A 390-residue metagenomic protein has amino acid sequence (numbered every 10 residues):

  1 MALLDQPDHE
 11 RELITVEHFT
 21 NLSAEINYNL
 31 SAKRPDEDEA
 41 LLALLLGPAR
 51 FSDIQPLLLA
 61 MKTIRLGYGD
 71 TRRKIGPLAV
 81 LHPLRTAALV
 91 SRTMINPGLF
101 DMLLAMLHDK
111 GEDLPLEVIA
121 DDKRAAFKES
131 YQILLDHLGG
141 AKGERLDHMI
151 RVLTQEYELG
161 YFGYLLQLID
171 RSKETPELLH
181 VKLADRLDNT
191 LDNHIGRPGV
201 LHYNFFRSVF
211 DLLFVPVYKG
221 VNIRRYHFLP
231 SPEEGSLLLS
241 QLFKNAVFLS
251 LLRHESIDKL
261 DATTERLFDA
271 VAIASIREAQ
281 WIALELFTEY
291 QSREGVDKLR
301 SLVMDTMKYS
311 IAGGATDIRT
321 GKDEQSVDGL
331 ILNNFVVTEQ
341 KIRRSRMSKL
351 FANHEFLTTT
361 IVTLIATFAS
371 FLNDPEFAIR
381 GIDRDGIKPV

Functional and structural regions predicted by a protein language model:
A2-V390: Active-site helical microenvironments for divalent-metal-assisted chemistry
